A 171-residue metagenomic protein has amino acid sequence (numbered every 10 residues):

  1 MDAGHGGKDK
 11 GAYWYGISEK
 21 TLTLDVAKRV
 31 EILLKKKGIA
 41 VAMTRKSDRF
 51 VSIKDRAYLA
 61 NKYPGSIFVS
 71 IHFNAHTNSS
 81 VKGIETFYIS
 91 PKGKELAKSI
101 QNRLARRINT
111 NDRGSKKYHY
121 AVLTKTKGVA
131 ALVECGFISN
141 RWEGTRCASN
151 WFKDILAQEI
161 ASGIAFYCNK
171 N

Functional and structural regions predicted by a protein language model:
D2-A3, C135: Hydrophobic/aromatic residues positioned on beta-strands within the core alpha/beta folds
A3-N102, R106, T110, W151-D154 (+1 more regions): Catalytic-core regions of hydrolytic enzymes
Y63, I67-T77, F87-Y88, G114-N171: Active-site-adjacent mobile loop/cap segments within catalytic or ligand-binding domains
